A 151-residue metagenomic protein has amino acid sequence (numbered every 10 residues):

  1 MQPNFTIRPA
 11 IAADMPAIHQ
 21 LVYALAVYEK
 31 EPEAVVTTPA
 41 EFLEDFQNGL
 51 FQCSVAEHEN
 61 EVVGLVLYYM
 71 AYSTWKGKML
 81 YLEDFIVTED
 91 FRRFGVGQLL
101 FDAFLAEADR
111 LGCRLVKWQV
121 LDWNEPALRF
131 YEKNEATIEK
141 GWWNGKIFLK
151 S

Functional and structural regions predicted by a protein language model:
Q2-N4, F148-S151: Generic C-terminal helix-cap and adjacent flexible tail
F5, P9-P16, Q20-K78, F101-D102 (+2 more regions): Acetyl-CoA-dependent GNAT
A13, E83-F85: Structural detector for helix-capping/boundary residues
A71-L82, R92, E139-K140: A conserved beta-turn-beta hairpin within the catalytic core of GNAT-like acetyltransferases that forms part
V87, R93-A106, K133: Conserved acetyl-CoA-binding loop-helix of GNAT-fold acetyltransferases
T88, L121: Residue-level recognition of the GNAT/N-acetyltransferase active site
Q98, D122-G141, I147: Conserved active-site alpha-helix within GNAT-family acetyltransferase domains
D109-Q119: Conserved GNAT acetyl-CoA-binding A-motif
